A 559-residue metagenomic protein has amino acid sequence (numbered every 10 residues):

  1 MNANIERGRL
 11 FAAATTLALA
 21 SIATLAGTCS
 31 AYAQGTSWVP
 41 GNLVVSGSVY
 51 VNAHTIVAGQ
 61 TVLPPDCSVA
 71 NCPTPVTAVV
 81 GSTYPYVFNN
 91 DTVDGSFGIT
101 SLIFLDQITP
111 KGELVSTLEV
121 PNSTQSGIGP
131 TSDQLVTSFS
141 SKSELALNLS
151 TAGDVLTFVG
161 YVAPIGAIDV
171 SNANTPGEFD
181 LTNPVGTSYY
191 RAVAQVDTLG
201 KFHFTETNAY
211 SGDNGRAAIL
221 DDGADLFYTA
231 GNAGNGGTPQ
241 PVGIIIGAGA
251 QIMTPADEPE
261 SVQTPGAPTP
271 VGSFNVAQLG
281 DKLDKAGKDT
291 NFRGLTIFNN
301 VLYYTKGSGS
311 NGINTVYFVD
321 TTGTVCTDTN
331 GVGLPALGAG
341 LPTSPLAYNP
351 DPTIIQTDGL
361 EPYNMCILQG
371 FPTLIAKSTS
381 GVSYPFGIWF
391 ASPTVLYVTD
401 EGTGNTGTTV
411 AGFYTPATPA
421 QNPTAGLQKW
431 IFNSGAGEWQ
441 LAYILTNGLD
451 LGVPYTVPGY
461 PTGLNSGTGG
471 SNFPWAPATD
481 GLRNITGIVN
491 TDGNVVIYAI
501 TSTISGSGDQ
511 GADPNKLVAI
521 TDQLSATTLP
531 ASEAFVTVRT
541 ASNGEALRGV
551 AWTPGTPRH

Functional and structural regions predicted by a protein language model:
M1-F11: N-terminal secretory signal peptides that target proteins for export/translocation
A13-G27: Bacterial N-terminal signal peptides
G27-A33: Sec/Tat signal peptide C-region and signal peptidase I cleavage site
Q34-H559: Beta-propeller fold recognition
